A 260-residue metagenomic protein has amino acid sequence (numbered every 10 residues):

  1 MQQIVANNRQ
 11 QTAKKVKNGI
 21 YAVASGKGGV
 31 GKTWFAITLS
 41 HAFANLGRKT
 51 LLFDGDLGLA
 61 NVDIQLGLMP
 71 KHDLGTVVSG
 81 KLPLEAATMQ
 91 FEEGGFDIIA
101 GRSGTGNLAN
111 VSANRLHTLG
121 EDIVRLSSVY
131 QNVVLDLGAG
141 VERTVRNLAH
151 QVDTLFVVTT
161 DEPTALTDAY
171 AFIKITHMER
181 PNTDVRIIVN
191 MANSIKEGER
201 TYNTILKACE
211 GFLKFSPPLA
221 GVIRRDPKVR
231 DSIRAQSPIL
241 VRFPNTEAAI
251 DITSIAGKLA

Functional and structural regions predicted by a protein language model:
M1-G29, W34, A42, R48 (+1 more regions): Extreme N-terminal, non-catalytic leader segments that precede Walker-type/kinase nucleotide-binding cores
G26, T160-D161, V185-E199, V222-V229: G-domain G4 guanine-recognition motif of GTPases
A44, A149, H177: Gly/Ala-rich phosphate-binding loop of Rossmann-like dinucleotide-binding domains, activating on the conserved
F53-S128, I233-P238: P-loop/Walker-type NTP enzyme "switch/lid" segment
R125-S128, E142-T164: Inter-motif core of Ras-like GTPase G domains
L166-N182: Conserved C-terminal guanine-recognition region of P-loop GTPase G domains, centered on the G4
P181, M191, I195-P217, V222: C-terminal accessory "lid"/substrate-recognition subdomains
F212-L240, I252: Beta-strand-loop-alpha "switch" segments that mediate conformational coupling across diverse proteins
